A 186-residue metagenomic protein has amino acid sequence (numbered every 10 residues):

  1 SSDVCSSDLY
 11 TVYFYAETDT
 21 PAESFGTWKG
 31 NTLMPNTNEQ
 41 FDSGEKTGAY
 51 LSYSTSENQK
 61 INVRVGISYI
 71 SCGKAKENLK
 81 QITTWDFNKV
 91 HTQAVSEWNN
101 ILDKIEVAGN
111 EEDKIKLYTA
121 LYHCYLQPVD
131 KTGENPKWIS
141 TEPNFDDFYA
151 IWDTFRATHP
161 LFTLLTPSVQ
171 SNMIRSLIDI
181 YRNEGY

Functional and structural regions predicted by a protein language model:
D3-S6: Short, small-residue-biased leader/transition segments that mark boundaries at the very start of proteins
F25-E45, T92-N99: Edge strands and adjacent loops of beta-rich recognition modules
T47-L51: Short strand-edge motifs at loop-to-beta-strand transitions and within beta-strands of extracellular beta-rich domains
T55-I67: Short Pro-Gly-centered flexible turn/kink motifs
I67-L79: Terminal amphipathic helices with adjacent charged low-complexity linkers/tails
D86-P143: Accessory "access/gating" subregions that flank catalytic or transport cores
T119-T132, D147-S171: Alpha-helical support elements that line or immediately flank enzyme active sites and cofactor-binding pockets
W138, V169-Y186: Helix-terminus loop motifs that line ligand-binding clefts
